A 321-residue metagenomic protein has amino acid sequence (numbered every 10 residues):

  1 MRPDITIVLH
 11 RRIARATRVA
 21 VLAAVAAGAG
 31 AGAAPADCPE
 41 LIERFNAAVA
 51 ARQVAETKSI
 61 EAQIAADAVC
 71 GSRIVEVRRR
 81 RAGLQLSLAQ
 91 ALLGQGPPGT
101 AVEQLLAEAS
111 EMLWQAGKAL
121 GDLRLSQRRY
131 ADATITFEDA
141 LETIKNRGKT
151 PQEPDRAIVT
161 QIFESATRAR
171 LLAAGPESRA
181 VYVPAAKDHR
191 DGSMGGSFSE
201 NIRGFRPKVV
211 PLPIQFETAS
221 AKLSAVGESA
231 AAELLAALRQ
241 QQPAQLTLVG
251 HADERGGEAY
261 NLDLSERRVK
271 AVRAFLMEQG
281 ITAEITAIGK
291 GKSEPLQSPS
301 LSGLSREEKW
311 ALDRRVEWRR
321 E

Functional and structural regions predicted by a protein language model:
M1-A14: N-terminal secretory signal peptides that target proteins for export/translocation
V19-A29: Bacterial N-terminal signal peptides
A34-A55: Short N-terminal segments immediately surrounding and downstream of signal-peptide cleavage
I42, S59-E61, D67-E76, R80 (+4 more regions): Periplasmic peptidoglycan-binding/tethering modules of Gram-negative envelope proteins
A48-A51, Q85, Q90-L92, G117 (+1 more regions): Residue at a conserved register position within TPR or TPR-like alpha-solenoid repeats
V54-T57, G96-G99, Y130: TPR-repeat structural position
H251-E321: Periplasmic OmpA-like peptidoglycan-binding domain that tethers envelope proteins to the cell wall
